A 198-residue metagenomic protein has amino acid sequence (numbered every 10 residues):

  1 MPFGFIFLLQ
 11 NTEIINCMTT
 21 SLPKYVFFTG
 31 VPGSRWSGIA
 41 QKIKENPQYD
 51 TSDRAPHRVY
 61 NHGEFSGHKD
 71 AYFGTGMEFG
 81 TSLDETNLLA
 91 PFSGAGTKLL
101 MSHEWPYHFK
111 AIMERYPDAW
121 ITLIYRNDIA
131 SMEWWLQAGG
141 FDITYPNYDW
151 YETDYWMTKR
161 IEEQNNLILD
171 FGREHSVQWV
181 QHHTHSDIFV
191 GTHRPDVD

Functional and structural regions predicted by a protein language model:
M1-C17: N-terminal amphipathic/basic-hydrophobic helices that include classical n-h-c signal peptides and signal-anchor
G4-L8, G74, G80, S93 (+1 more regions): Compositionally biased, low-structure terminal segments
F5, Y25, T29-P32, Y49-A55 (+3 more regions): Generic ordered-secondary-structure signal
T12, T19-T20, T29, T51 (+10 more regions): Residue-identity detector for threonine
I14-F92: PAPS-dependent sulfotransferase catalytic core
G96, S102-Q181, H185-V197: PAPS-dependent sulfotransferase catalytic domain
